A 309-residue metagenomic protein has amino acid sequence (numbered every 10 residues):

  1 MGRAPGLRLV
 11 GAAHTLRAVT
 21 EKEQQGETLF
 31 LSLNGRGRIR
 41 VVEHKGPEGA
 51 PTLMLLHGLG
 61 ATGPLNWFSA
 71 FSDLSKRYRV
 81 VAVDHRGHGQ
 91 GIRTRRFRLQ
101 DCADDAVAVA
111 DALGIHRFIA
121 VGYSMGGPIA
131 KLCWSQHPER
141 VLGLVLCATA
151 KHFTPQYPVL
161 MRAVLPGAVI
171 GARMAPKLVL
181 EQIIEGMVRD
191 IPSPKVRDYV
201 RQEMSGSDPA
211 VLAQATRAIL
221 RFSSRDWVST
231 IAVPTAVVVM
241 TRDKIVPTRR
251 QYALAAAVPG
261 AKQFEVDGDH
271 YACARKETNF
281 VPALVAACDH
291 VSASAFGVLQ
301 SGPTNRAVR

Functional and structural regions predicted by a protein language model:
N34-I92: Conserved HGGG/HGGXW glycine-rich cap/lid loop of the alpha/beta-hydrolase fold
F68, S72, V81-V121: Active-site loop/oxyanion-hole signature of alpha/beta-hydrolase fold enzymes
K131, S135, L142-A172: Flexible "cap/lid" loop of the alpha/beta hydrolase fold
P155-L160, M174-S229: Conserved alpha/beta-hydrolase catalytic His-Asp/Glu region
S224, V233, P247-L254: Short alpha-helix in the alpha/beta-hydrolase fold that links the catalytic acid
I231, V237-V239, D243: Short beta-strand/loop motif that positions the catalytic acidic residue of the alpha/beta-hydrolase fold
T241-V246, Y271: Acidic catalytic loop of the alpha/beta-hydrolase fold
A261-R309: Catalytic active-site module of serine/aspartate enzymes centered on a nucleophile-bearing elbow/loop
